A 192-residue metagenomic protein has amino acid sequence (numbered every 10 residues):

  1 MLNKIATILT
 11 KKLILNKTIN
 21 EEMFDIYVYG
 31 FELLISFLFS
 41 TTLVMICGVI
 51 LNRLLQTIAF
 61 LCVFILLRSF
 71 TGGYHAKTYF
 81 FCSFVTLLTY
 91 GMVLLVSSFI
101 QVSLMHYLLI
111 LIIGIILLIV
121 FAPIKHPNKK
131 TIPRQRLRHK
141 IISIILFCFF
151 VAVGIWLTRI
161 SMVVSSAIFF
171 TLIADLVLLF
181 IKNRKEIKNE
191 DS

Functional and structural regions predicted by a protein language model:
T7, K11-Q56: Hydrophobic transmembrane alpha-helices
C47-F60, H106-G114: Structural signature of hydrophobic alpha-helical transmembrane segments
F64-H75, F121-K130, F180-N183: C-terminal ends of transmembrane helices
S69-V85, G91-M92, V96: Interfacial aromatic-anchored transmembrane helix boundaries in multi-pass membrane proteins
K77-L88, H106-I112, P133-I142: Cytoplasmic-side transmembrane-helix entry/capping segments in multi-pass membrane proteins
T86-P127: Short helix-perturbing small/polar motifs within transmembrane alpha-helices
V93-H106, F147-M162: Hydrophobic alpha-helical transmembrane segments in multi-pass integral membrane proteins
I113, S165-F180: Small-residue-rich transmembrane alpha-helices that serve as helix-helix interface/gating elements in multipass
